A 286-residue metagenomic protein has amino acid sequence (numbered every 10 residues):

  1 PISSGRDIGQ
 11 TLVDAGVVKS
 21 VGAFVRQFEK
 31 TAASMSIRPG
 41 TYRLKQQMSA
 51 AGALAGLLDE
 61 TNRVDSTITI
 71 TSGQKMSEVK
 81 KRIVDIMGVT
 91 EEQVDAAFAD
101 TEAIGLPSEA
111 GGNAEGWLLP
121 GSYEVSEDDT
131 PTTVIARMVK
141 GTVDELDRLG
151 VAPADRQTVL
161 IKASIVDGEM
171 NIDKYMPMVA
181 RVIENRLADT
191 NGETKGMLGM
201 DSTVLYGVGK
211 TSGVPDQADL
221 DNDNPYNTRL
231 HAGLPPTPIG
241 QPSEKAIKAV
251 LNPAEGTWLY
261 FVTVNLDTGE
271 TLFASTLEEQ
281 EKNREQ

Functional and structural regions predicted by a protein language model:
P1-L146: Signal peptide-directed extracytoplasmic domains
G88-V89, I104-Q286: Bacterial extracytoplasmic/cell-wall-associated proteins, especially those involved in peptidoglycan
